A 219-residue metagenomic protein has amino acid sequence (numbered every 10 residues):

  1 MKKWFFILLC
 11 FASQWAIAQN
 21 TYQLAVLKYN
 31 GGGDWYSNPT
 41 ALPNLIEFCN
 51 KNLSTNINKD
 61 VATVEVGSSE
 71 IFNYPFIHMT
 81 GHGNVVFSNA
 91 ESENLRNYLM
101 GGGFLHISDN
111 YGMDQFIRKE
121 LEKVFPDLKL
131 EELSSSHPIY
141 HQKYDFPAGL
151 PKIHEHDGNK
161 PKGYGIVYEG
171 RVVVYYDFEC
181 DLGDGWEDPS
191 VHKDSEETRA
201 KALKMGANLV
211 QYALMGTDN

Functional and structural regions predicted by a protein language model:
W4-A12: Sec-dependent N-terminal signal peptides
S13, Y29-G33, H82-V86, F104 (+3 more regions): Solvent-exposed loop/turn segments at secondary-structure junctions within structured extracellular/periplasmic domains
A18-F76, T80-G83, D181-L182, D188-N219: Aromatic-Pro/Gly-enriched surface loop or interdomain linker that acts as a lid/target-recognition segment
N20-Y22, F72-P75, M100-F104, L128 (+1 more regions): Loop/turn elements at helix/coil->beta-strand transitions in domains of secreted/extracellular proteins
L24, F76-Q115: Short alpha-beta junction capping motif
N56-V64, I107-N110, L128-S136, N219: Surface-exposed patches in mature extracellular/periplasmic domains of secreted proteins
V66-G67, G158-V174: Short, surface-exposed beta-strand/loop micro-motifs that present aromatic residues
K119-L150: Acidic, glycine-rich loop-and-strand cores that form catalytic or ligand-binding grooves in diverse globular domains
